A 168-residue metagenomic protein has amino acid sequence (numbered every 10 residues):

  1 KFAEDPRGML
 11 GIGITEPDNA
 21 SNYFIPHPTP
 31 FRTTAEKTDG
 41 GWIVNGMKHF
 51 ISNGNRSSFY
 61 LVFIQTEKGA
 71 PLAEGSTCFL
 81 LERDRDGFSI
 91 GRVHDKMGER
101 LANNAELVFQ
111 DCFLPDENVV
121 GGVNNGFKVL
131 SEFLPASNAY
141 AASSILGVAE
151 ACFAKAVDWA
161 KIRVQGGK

Functional and structural regions predicted by a protein language model:
K1, D18-Y23: N-terminal glycine-rich flavin-associated loop
P6-D18: A short, Trp-centered hydrophobic/proline-enriched beta-strand micro-motif
I12, V44-G46, F79, F109 (+1 more regions): Buried hydrophobic positions in well-ordered alpha/beta secondary-structure cores of metabolic enzymes
N22-P26, F50-N53, G69-A70, K96-N103: Short Gly/Pro-enriched turn/cap motifs at secondary-structure boundaries
F24-T29, V108: Structural signature of FAD isoalloxazine-binding scaffolds in flavoprotein oxidoreductases
T33-E36: A structural signal for short hydrophobic beta-strand segments in well-ordered beta-sheet cores
M47-S89: A short core secondary-structure module
S89-K168: Glycine-rich beta->alpha junctions and the first turn(s) of the following alpha-helix
